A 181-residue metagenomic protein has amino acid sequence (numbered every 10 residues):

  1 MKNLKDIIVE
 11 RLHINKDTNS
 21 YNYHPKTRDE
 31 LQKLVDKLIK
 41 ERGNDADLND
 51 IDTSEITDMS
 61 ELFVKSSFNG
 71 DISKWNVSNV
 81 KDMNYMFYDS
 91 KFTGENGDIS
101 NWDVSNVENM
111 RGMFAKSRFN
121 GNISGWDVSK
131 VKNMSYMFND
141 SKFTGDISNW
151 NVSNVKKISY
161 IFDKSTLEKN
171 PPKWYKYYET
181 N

Functional and structural regions predicted by a protein language model:
K2-N181: Negatively charged
